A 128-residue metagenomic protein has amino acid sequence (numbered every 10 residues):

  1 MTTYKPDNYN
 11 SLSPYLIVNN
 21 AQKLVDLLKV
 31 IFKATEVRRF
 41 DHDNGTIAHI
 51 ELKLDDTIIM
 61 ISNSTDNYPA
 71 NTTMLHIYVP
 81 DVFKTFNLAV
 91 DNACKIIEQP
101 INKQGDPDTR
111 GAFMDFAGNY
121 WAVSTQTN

Functional and structural regions predicted by a protein language model:
M1-D7, F40, A48, K53 (+2 more regions): Vicinal oxygen chelate
M1-V25, T73-L75, S124-N128: N-terminal beta-strand motif that seeds the catalytic metal site of vicinal oxygen chelate
N8, Y15-I58: Core segments of cupin and vicinal oxygen chelate
S11-N19, I50-K53, D66-D91, T109-M114: Vicinal oxygen chelate
K29-I31, N67, D91-N92, T127: Short, glycine/charged-enriched secondary-structure capping and boundary segments
N44, N67-P69, G105: Short glycine/serine/proline-enriched coil/turn segments at secondary-structure junctions
I59-T65: Conserved, structured core segments of small domains
